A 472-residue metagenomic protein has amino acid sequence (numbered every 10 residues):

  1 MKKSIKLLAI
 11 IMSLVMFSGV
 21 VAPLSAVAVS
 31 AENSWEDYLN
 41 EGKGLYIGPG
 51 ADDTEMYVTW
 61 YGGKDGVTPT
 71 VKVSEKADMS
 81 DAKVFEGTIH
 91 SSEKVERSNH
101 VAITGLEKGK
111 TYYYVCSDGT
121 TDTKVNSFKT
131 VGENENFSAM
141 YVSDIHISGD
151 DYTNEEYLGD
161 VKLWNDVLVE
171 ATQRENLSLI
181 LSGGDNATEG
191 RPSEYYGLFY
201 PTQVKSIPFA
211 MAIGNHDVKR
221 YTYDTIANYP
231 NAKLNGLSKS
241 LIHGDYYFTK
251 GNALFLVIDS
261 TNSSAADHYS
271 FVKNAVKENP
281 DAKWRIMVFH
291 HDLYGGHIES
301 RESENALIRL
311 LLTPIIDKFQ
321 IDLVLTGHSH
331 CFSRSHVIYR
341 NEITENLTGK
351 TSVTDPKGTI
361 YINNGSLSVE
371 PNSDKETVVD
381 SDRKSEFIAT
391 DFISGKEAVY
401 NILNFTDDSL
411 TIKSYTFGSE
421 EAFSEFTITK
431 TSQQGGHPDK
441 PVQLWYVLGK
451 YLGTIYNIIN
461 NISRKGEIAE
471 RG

Functional and structural regions predicted by a protein language model:
M1-I11: Bacterial N-terminal signal peptides that target proteins for export
A9-S13, G19-Y152, Q173, K396 (+1 more regions): Acidic, histidine-bearing metal-coordination/catalytic regions of metal-dependent phosphoesterases
F85-E93, M140-N165, N231-G236, G295-E302 (+1 more regions): Acidic/histidine-rich helix-loop elements that form or flank divalent-metal/phosphate-binding sites at the catalytic
E93, G149, N279-G296, T359 (+1 more regions): Active-site-proximal loop/helix segment associated with metal-binding centers of metalloenzymes
A102-I103, T111-V131, N154, S193-D281 (+4 more regions): Extended active-site neighborhood of metal-dependent phosphoesterases/phosphodiesterases
Y141-S143, L179-D185, E189, F209-N215 (+4 more regions): Active-site neighborhood of phospho(di)ester-bond hydrolases with catalytic His/Asp-centered motifs
E155-E156, A282-T326, T344: Active-site-proximal segments of metal-dependent phosphoesterases and phosphodiesterases across multiple
L158-R220: Core catalytic region of metal-dependent phosphoesterases/phosphodiesterases, especially metallo-beta-lactamase-like
